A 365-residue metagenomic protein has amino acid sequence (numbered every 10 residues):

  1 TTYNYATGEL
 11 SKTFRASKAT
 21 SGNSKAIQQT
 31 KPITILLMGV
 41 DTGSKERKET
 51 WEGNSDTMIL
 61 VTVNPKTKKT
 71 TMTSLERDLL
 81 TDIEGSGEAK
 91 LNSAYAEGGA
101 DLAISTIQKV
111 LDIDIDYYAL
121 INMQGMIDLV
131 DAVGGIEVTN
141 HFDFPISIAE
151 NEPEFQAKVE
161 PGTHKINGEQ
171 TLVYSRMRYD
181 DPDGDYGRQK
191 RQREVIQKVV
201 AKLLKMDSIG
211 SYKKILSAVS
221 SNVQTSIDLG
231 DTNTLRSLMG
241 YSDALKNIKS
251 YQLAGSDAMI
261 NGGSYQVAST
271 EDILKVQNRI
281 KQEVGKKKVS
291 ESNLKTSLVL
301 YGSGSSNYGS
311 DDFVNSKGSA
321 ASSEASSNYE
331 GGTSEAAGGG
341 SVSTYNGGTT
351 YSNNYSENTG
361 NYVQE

Functional and structural regions predicted by a protein language model:
T1-K68, S237: Entry/capping segment at the start of metal-dependent catalytic domains with acidic active-site entry clusters
R15-S17, G22-N23, Q224-E365: C-terminal solvent-exposed extensions
A26, K31, D131-G210: Flexible, polar/acidic helix-loop-strand segments at domain edges
T30-I33, G53-M58, P65-L75, S86-E88 (+9 more regions): Extracytoplasmic
K45-E49, A89-E97, D112-Y117, P161 (+4 more regions): Second-shell loop/turn segments in exported
P65, L80, A96, Q108-D112 (+6 more regions): Sec-exported extracytoplasmic/periplasmic mature domains
T71, G87, G99-I107, N122-L129 (+8 more regions): Stable alpha-helical elements in mature extracytoplasmic
E97-K158, D228-T232, G240: Amphipathic, coiled-coil-like alpha-helical scaffolding segments used for oligomerization/assembly
